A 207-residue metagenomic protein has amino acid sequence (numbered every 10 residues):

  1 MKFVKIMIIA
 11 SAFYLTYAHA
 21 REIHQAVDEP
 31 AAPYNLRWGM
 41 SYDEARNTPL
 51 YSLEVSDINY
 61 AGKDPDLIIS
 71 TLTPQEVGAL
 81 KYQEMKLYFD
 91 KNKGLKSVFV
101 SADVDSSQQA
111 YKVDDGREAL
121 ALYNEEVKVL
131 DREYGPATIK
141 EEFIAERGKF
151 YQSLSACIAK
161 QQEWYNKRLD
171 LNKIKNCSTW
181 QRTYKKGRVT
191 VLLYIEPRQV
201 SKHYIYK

Functional and structural regions predicted by a protein language model:
K2-I9: Sec-dependent signal peptide recognition, specifically the positively charged N-region followed immediately by
A10-A18: Hydrophobic h-region of N-terminal signal peptides that target proteins for export in Gram-negative bacteria
F13, P49-S52: Alpha-helix boundary/capping residues
R21-E29, L53-K207: Amphipathic N-proximal alpha-helical interface segments
E22-T48: N-terminal cleavable signal peptides for secretion/export
